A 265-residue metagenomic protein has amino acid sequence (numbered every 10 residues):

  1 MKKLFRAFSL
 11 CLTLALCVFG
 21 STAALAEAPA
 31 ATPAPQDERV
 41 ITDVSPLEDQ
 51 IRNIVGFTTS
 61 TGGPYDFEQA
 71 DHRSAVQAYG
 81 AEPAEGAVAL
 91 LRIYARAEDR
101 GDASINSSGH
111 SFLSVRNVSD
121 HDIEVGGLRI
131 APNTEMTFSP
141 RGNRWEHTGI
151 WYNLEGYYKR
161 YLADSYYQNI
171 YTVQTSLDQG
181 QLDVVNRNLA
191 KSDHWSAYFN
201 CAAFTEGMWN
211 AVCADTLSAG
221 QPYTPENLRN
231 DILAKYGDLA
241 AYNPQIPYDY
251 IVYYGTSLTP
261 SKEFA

Functional and structural regions predicted by a protein language model:
M1-C11: Bacterial N-terminal signal peptides that target proteins for export
C11-F19: Bacterial N-terminal signal peptides
V18-Q36: Sec-dependent signal peptide cleavage junction
A28, D37-T58, G63-F67, V184-A265: Activation targets extended, charge/polar-rich intrinsically disordered C-terminal tails
G62-Q168: Glycine-rich catalytic cores of cysteine/serine-nucleophile enzymes that process amide/ester linkages in cell-envelope
E98-A103, Y167-T175, R187-S196: Second-shell loop/turn segments in exported
I105-S108, T175-L182, H194-A202: Solvent-exposed, acidic/flexible segments
R116, L177-Q179, L217: Extracytoplasmic/cell-surface-exposed regions of Actinobacterial cell-envelope-associated and secreted proteins
